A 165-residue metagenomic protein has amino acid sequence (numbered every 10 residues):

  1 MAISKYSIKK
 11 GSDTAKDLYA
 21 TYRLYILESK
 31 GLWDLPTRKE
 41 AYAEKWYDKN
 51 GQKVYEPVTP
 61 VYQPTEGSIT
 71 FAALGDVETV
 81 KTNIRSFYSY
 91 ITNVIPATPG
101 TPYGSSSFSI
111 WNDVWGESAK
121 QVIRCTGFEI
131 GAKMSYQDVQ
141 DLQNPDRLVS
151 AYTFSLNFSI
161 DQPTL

Functional and structural regions predicted by a protein language model:
A2-L165: Extracellular/virion structural assembly segments
